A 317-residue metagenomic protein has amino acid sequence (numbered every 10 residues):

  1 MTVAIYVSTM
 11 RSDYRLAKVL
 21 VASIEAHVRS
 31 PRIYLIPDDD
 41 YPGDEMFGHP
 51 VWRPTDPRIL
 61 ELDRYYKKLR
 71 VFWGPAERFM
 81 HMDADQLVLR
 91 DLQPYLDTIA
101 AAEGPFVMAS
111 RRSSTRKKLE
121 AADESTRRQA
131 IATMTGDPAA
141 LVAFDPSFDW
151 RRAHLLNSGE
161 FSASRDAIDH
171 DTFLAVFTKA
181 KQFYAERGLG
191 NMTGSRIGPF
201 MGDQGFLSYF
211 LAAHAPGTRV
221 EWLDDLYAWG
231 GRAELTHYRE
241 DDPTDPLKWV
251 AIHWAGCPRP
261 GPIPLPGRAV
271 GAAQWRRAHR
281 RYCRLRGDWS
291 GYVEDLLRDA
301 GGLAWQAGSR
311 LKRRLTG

Functional and structural regions predicted by a protein language model:
M1-R58, G74, G198, R276-C283 (+1 more regions): N-terminal anchoring/stem segment of glycosyltransferases
K18, I59-R64, S114-E120, G261-I263: Short, charged, surface-exposed secondary-structure boundary motifs
Y34-P37, M80-D83, V88, P105-M108 (+2 more regions): A structural signal for short, well-ordered beta-strand segments and their strand-loop junctions that often border
D39, P75-E77, S164-I168: Short loop segments at secondary-structure junctions
T55-M82, Q86-T98, P105-V107, L211 (+1 more regions): A conserved donor-nucleotide-binding helix/loop in the catalytic core of Leloir-type glycosyltransferases
R90-T133: Conserved donor-nucleotide/metal-binding helix-loop-beta segment in metal-dependent transferases, i.e., the alpha-helix
T115-S147, F183-T193: Charged, glycine/proline-rich intrinsically disordered loops and linkers
D145-N157, A167-G317: A glycosyltransferase accessory/donor-loop signature
